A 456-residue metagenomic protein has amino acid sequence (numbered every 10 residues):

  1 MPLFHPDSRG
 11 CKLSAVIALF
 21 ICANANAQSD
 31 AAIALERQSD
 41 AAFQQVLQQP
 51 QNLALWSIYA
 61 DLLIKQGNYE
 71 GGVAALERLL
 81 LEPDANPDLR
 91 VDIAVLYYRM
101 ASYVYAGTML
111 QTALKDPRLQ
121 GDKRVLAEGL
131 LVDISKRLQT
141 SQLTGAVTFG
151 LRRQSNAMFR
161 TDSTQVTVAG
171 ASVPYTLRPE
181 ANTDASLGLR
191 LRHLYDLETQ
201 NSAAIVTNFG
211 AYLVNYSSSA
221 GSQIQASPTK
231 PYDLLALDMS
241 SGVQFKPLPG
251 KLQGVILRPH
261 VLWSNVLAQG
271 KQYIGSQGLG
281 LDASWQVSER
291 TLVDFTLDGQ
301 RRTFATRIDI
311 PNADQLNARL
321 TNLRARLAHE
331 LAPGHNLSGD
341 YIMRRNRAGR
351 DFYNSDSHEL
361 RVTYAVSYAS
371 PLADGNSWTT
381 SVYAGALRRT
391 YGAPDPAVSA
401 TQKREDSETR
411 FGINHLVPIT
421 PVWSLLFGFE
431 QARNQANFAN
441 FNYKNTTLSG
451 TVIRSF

Functional and structural regions predicted by a protein language model:
P2-S14: Bacterial N-terminal signal peptides that target proteins for export
S14-A23: Bacterial N-terminal signal peptides
Q28-L47, A60-F456: Gram-negative and organellar
P50-N52: Charged, low-complexity interaction regions
